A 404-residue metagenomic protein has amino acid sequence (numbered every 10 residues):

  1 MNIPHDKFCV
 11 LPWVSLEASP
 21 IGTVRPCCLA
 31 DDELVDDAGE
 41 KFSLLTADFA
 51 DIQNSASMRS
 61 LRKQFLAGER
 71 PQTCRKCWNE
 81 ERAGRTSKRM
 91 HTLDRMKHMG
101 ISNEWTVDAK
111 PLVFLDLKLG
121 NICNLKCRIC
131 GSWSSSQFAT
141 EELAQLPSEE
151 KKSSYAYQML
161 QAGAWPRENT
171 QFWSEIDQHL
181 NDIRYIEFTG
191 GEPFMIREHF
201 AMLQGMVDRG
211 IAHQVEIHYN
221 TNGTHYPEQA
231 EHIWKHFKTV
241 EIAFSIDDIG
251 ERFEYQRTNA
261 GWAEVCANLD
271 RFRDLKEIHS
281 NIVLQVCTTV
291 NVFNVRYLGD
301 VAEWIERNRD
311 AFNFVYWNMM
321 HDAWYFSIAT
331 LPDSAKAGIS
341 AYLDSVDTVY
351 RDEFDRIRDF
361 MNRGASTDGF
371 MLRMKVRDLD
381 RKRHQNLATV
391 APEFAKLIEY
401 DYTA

Functional and structural regions predicted by a protein language model:
M1-A162, H179-L180, E353-A404: N-terminal pre-core extensions flanking Radical SAM catalytic domains
S15-I21, K238-A243, A263-T403: Conserved C-terminal portion of the radical SAM core fold that forms the substrate/S-adenosylmethionine-binding
A47, A56, Q72, V113 (+6 more regions): A structural signal for well-ordered alpha-helical segments within the folded catalytic domains of diverse enzymes
A50-Q53, R75, C127, D177 (+3 more regions): Non-transmembrane alpha-helical segments in soluble domains of secreted/periplasmic/extracellular proteins
L112-I122, G131-E168, L180-R197, R209-P227 (+3 more regions): Core AdoMet radical
S153-T170, H179-I186, M202-L203, R296 (+4 more regions): Eukaryote-biased activation of long, low-complexity terminal tails and linkers
W173-Q178, M206-H213, H232-W234, R273-S280 (+1 more regions): Alpha-helix termini
F200-Q204, E228-W234, Y297-G299: Distinct, well-ordered alpha-helical segments
